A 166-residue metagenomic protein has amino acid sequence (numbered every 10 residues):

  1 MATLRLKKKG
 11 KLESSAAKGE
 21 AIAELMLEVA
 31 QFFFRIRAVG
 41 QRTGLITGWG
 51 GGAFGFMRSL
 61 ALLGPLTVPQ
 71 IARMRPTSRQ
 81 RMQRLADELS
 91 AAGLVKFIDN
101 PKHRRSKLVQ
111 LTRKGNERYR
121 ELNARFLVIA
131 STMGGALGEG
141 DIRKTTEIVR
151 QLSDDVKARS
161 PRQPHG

Functional and structural regions predicted by a protein language model:
M1-G19, E139-G166: C-terminal regulatory/oligomerization modules of transcriptional regulators
M1-T47: N-terminal leader segment of winged-helix/HTH proteins
L4-K8, D87-R150: Charged, amphipathic alpha-helical coiled-coil/dimerization segments
V29, M57-L60, V149: Hydrophobic structural patches
V29-F32, I36-T43, R75, G115-L137 (+1 more regions): Alpha-helical linker/hinge and terminal dimerization helices associated with HTH transcriptional regulators
F34, A38-R81, A92, P164: N-terminal helix-turn-helix DNA-binding core of bacterial DNA-binding proteins
